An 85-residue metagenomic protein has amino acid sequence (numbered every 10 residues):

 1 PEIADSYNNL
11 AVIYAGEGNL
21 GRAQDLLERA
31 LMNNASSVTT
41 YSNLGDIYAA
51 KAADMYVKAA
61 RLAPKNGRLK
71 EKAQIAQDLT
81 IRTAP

Functional and structural regions predicted by a protein language model:
G16, A50, D78-T83: Register position in tetratricopeptide repeats
